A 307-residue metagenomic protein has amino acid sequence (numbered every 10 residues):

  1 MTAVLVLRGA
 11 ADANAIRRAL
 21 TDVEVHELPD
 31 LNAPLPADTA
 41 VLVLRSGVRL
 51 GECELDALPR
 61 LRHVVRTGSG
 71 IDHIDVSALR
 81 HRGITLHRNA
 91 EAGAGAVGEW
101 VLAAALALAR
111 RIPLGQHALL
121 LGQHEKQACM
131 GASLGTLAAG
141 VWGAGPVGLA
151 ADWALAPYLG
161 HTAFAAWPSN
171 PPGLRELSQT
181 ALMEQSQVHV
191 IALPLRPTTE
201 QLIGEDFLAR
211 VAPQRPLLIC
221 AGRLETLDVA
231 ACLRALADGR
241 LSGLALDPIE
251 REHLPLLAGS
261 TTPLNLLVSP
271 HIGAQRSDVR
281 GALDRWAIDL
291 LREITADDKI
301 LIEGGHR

Functional and structural regions predicted by a protein language model:
M1-T39, R307: N-terminal glycine-/charge-rich "phosphate-binding" loop or analogous flexible N-terminal tail
L20-E27, T39-V43, L58, R62-H63 (+3 more regions): Active-site regions of enzymes building and remodeling cell-envelope glycoconjugates
L35-V41, P59-R62, E184-H189, P213-P216: Short acidic/histidine-rich motifs immediately flanking catalytic phosphotransfer sites in two-component signaling
A40-Q116: Phosphate/diphosphate ligand-binding glycine-rich loop within oxidoreductases
L50-G51, P168-G259: Rossmann-like adenosine-cofactor binding region
L58-H63, R82-I84, L159-H161, P213-P216 (+2 more regions): A short helix->loop->beta-strand "cap" motif at the edges of active sites that frequently abuts
H87-W100, L114, R251-R307: C-terminal helix-to-coil terminal segments
Q116-A150: Glycine-rich NAD(P)-binding loop of Rossmann-like domains
